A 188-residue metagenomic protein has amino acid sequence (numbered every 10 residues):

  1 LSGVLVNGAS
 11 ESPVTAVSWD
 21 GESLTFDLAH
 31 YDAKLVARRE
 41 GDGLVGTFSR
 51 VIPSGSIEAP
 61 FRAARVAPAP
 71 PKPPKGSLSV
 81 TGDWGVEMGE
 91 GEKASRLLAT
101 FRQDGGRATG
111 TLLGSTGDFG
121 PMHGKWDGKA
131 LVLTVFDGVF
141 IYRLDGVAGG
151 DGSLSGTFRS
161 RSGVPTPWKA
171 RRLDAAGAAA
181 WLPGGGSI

Functional and structural regions predicted by a protein language model:
L1-E40, V45-S49, G55-I57, A69-G150 (+2 more regions): Central antiparallel beta-sheet cores of small beta-barrel/beta-sandwich binding domains
A64-G76, T166-I188: N-terminal pre-domain segments of enzymes
